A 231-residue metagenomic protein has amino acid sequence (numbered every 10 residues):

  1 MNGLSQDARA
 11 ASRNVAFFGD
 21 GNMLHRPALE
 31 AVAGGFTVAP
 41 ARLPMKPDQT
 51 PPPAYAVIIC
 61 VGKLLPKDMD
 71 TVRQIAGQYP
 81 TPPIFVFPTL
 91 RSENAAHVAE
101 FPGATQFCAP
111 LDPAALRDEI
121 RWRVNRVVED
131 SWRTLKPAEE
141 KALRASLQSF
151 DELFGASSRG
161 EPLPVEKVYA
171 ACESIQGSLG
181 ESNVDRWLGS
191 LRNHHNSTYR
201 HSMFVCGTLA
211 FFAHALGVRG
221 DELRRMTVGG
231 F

Functional and structural regions predicted by a protein language model:
S5-V32, V38-P40, V57-I58: Conserved acidic segment of CheY-like receiver
P40-L43, Q106-P110: Short acidic-hydrophobic, aromatic-tinged amphipathic segments that line or gate anion-handling sites
P44-T81, L90-A95: Conserved phosphotransfer microenvironments
R91-T105: Alpha4 helix (beta4-alpha4-beta5 surface) of REC/receiver domains from two-component response regulators
N94, L111-I120: C-terminal output helix
L116-S131: Receiver (REC) domain switch/output surface
E129-F231: Acidic/His-rich, divalent-metal-binding segments that scaffold phosphate/diphosphate chemistry
